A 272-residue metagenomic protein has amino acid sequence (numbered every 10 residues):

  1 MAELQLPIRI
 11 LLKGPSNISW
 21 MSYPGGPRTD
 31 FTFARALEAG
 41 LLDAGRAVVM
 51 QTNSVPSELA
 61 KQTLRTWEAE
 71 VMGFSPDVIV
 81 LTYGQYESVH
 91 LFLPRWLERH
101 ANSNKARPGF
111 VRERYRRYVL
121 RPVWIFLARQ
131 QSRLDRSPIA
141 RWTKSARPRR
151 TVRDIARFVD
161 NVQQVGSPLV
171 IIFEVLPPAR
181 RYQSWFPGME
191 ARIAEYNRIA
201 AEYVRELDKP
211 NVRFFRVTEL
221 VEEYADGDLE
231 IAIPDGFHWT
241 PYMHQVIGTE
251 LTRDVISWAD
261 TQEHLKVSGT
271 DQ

Functional and structural regions predicted by a protein language model:
M1-S75, I79-V80, D226, W239-T240 (+2 more regions): Serine-esterase "nucleophile elbow" of acetyl-processing enzymes
D43, R65-P241, Q245-D271: Alpha-helical cap/lid subdomain in secreted, periplasmic, or secretory-pathway luminal O-acyl-processing enzymes
